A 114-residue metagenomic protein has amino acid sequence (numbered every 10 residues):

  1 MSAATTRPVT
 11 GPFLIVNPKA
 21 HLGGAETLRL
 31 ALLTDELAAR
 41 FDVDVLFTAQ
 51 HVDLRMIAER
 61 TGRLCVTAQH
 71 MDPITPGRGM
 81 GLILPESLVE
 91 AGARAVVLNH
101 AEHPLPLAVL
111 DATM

Functional and structural regions predicted by a protein language model:
S2-I83: Conserved N-terminal beta1-alpha1 strand-loop-helix module at the mouth
G62-M114: Glycine/small-residue-rich loop that forms an oxyanion/phosphate-binding "nest" at active or ligand-binding sites
